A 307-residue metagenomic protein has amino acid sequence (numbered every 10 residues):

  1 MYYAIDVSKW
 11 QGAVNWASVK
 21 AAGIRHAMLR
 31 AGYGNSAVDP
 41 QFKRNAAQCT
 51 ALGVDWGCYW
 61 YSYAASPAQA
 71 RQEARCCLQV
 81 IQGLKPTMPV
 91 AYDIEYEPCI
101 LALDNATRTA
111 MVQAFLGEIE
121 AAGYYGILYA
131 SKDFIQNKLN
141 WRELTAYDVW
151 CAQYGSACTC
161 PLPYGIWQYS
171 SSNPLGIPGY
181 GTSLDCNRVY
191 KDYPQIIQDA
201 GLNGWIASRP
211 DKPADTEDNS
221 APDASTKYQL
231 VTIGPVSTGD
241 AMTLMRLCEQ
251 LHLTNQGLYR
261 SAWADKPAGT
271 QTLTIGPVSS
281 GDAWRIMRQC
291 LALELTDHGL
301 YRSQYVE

Functional and structural regions predicted by a protein language model:
M1-L116, E120-Y125: Substrate-binding cleft of extracellular glycoside hydrolase catalytic domains
M1-Q11, A17-S18, R142-P222: Functionally critical loop-and-helix segments that line ligand-binding/catalytic clefts of soluble enzyme domains
W56, Y125-I127, V149, N255-Q256 (+1 more regions): Hydrophobic anchor at the start of a short beta-strand that flanks the dinucleotide cofactor-binding loop
Y59-Y63, D218-E307: Solvent-exposed beta-strand motifs enriched in subsets of small alpha/beta binding domains, especially certain
Q69-Q72, F134-L144: Glycine-rich, charge-decorated loop segments at or immediately adjacent to ligand/cofactor-binding or catalytic sites
L78-Y92, Y96-P98, L139-P163: Structural recognition of alpha->loop->beta junctions
R108, A122-L128, T145-Q153: Extracellular glycoside hydrolase catalytic/binding regions
I119-N137: Aromatic-lined carbohydrate-recognition surfaces of secreted/lumenal glycan-active proteins
